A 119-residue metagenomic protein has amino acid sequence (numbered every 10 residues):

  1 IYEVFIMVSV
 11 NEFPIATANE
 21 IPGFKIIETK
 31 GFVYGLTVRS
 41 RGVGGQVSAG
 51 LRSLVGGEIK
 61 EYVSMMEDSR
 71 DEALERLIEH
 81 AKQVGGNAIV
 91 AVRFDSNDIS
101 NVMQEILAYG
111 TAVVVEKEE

Functional and structural regions predicted by a protein language model:
I1-I6: Short, Lys/Arg-enriched N-terminal segments with co-localized hydrophobic residues within the first ~10-30 amino acids
M7-G45, Q83-V84, Q104-E119: N-terminal presequence-like segments and the immediate start of the first folded domain
A18-I21, F94-I99: Short, solvent-exposed loop/turn elements at beta->coil junctions and helix N-caps that rim active or binding pockets
V33, V38, Q46-R93: Short, well-ordered alpha-helical segments
